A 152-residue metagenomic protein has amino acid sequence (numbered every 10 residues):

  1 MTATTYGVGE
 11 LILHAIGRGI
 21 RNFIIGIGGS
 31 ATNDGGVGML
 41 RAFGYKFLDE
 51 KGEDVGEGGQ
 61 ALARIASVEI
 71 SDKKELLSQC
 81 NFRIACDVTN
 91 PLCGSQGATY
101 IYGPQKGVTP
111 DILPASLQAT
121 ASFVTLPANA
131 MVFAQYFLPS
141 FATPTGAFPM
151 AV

Functional and structural regions predicted by a protein language model:
M1-I27, A31-V152: N-terminal loops that bind phosphate or other acidic moieties and the adjacent beta-alpha structural core
